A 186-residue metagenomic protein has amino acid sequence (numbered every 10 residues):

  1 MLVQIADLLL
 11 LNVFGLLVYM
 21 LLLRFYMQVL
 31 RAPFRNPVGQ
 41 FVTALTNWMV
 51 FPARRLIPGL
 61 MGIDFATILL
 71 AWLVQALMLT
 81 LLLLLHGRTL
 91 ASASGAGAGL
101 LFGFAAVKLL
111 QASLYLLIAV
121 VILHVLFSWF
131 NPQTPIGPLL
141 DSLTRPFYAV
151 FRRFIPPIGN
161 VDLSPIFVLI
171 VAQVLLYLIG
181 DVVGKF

Functional and structural regions predicted by a protein language model:
M1-F186: Selective transmembrane helix interface/packing segments
